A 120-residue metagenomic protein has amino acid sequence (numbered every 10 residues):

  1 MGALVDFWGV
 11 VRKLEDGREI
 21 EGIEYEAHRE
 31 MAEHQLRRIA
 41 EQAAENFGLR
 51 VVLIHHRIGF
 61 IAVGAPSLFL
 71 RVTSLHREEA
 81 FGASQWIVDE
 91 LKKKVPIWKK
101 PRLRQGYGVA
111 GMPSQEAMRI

Functional and structural regions predicted by a protein language model:
M1-P66, T73-I120: N-terminal, polar/charged subdomain of small-to-medium soluble alpha/beta proteins
